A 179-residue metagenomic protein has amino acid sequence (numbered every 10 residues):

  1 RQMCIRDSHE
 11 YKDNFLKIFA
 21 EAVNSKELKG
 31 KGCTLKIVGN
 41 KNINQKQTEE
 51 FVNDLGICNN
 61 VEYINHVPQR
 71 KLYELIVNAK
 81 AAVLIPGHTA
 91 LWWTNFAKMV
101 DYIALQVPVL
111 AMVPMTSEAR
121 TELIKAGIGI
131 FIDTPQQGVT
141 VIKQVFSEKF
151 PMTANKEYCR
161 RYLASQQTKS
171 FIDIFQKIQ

Functional and structural regions predicted by a protein language model:
R1-I5: Short, small-residue-biased leader/transition segments that mark boundaries at the very start of proteins
D7-N24: A conserved mid-protein helix/loop that constitutes part of the nucleotide-sugar donor-binding site
E10, P68-E74, A82-V100, L110-T121: Nucleotide-sugar-dependent
K26-K41, Q45-Y73: Nucleotide-activated donor-binding/catalytic signature segment of Leloir-type glycosyltransferases, i.e., the conserved
A79: An anion/phosphate-binding loop that grips the pyrophosphate of nucleotide cofactors and donors
Y102-A104: Short alpha-helix at the nucleotide-sugar/activated-sugar donor binding site of glycosyltransferases and closely
P114-K143: Change "using UDP/GDP/dTDP sugars" to "using nucleotide sugars
D133-T140, S147-I178: A charged, aromatic-enriched C-terminal amphipathic alpha-helix characteristic of glycosyltransferases across folds
